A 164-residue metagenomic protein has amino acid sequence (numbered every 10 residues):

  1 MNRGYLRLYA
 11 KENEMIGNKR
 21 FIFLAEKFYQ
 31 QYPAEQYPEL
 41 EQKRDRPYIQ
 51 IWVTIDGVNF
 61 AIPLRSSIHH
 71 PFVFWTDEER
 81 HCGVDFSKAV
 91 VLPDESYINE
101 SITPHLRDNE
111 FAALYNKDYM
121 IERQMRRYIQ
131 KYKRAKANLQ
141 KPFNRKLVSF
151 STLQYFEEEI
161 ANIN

Functional and structural regions predicted by a protein language model:
N2-D45: GIY-YIG nuclease catalytic motif and its immediate N-terminal context
L6-E14, D77-N164: C-terminal terminal-subdomain/extension
F23-A25, I62, V90-L92: Residues in well-ordered beta-strands of folded domains
F28, I68, S96: Residue-level detector of flexible, active-site-proximal loop/helix-junction positions within diverse enzyme catalytic
Q31-K43, F72-W75, E100-N109: Low-complexity, polar-biased intrinsically disordered regions enriched in Pro/Ser/Thr/Gly
K43-D45, T54-K88: Compact nucleic-acid interaction/catalytic patches
